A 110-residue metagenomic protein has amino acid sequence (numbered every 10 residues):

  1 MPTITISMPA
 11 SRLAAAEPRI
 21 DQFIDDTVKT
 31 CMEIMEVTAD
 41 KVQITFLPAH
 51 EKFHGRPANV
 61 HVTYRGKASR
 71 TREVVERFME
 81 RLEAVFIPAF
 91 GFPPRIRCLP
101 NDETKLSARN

Functional and structural regions predicted by a protein language model:
P2-N110: A domain-level signal for the structural core that forms small-molecule/cofactor-binding pockets and catalytic centers
